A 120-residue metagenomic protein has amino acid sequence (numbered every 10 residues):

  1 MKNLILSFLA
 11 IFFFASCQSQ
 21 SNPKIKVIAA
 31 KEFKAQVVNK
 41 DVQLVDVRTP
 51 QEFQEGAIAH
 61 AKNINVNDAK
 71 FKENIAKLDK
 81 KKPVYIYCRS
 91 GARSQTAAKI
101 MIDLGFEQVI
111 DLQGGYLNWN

Functional and structural regions predicted by a protein language model:
K2-E55: Flexible, polar/low-complexity N-terminal or interdomain linker segments that lie immediately upstream of folded
F14, P50-Q51, D68, S94 (+1 more regions): Alpha-helix N-cap/helix-start and coil->helix boundary motif
Q20, N67-K70, N118-N120: Generic structural signal for short, solvent-exposed loop/turn connectors between secondary structure elements
V37-V84: Positively charged, proline/Ser/Thr-rich regional signature most characteristic of the Rhodanese/CDC25-like
I64, I75-N120: Catalytic cysteine-centered active loop of the rhodanese-like fold, especially the PTP/DSP P-loop
